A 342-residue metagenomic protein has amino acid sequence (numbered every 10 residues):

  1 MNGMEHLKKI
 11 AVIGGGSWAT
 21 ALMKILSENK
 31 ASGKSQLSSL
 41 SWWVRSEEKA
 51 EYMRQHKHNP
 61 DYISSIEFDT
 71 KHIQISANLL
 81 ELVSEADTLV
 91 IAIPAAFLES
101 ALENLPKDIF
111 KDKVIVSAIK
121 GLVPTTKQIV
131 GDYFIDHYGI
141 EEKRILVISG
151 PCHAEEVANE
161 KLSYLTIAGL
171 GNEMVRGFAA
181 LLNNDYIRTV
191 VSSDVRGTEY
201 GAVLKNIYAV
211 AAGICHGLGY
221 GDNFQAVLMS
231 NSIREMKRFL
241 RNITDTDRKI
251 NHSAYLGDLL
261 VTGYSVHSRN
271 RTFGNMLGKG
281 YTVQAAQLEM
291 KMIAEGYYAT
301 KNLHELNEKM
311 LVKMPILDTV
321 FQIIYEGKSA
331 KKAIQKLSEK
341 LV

Functional and structural regions predicted by a protein language model:
N2-I66, H72-A77: NAD(P)+-binding Rossmann beta1-loop-alpha1 motif at the extreme N-terminus of oxidoreductases
D69-S84, T88-E160, F178: Rossmann-like NAD(P)(H) cofactor-binding subdomain of soluble oxidoreductases
L122-G221: Rossmann-fold dinucleotide-binding core
L162-L165, R196-R241, H252-T272: Active-site-proximal catalytic alpha-helix in oxidoreductases
A212-H216, R241-V342: NAD(P)-dependent Rossmann-like dehydrogenase/reductase catalytic/cofactor-binding core
